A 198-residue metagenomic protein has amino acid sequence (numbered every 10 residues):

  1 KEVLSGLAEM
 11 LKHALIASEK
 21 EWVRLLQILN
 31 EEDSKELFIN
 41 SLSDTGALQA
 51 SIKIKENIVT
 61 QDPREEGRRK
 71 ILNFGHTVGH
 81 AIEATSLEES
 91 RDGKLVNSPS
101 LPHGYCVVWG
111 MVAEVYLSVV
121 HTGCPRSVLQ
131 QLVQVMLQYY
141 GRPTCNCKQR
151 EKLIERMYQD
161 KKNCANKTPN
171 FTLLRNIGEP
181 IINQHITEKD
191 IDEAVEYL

Functional and structural regions predicted by a protein language model:
K1-L72: Carboxylate- and glycine-rich phosphate/diphosphate-binding segment that chelates Mg2+/Mn2+
E2, A8-K12, G123-L198: C-terminal charged capping/lid subdomain of soluble metabolic enzymes
K20-L25, P63-I71, N97-L101, C124-L129 (+1 more regions): Flexible, glycine/charged-enriched surface loops at secondary-structure junctions
F74-I82: Active-site His/Glu-centered metal-binding helix of metallohydrolases
H76, M111, I177: Residue-level signal for inorganic ion chemistry
A81-G93, N97: Catalytic Zn2+-binding segment of zinc metalloproteases
A84-L87, V112-V120: Short glycine/serine- and small hydrophobic-enriched flexible loop segments
Y105-A113: Small-residue-rich helix-loop
